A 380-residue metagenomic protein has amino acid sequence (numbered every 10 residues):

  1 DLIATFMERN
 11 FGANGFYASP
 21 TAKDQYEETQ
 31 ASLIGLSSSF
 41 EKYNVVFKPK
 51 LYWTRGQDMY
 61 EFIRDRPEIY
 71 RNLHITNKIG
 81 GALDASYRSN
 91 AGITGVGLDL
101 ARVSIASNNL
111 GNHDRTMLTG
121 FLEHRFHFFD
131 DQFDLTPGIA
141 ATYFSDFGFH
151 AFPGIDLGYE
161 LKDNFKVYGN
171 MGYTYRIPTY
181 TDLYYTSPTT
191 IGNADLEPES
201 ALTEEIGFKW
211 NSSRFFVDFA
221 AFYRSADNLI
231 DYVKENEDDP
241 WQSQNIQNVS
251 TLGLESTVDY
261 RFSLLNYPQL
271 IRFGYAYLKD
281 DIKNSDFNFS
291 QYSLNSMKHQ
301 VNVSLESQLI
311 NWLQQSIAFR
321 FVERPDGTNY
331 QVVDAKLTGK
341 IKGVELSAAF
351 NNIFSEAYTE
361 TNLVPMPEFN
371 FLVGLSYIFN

Functional and structural regions predicted by a protein language model:
D1-K78: Flexible loop and strand-edge segments within Gram-negative outer membrane beta-barrel domains
L2-T5, A91, G111-A226, P268 (+3 more regions): Structural signature of Gram-negative outer-membrane beta-barrels, strongest in the C-terminal barrel of TonB-dependent
A4-N10, K42, W53-Q57, S89-A91 (+12 more regions): Transmembrane beta-strands of outer-membrane beta-barrel pores
Y17-Y26, L33, R64-L73, S104-N112 (+8 more regions): Extracellular loop and loop/strand-boundary signature of outer-membrane beta-barrel proteins
A18-E41, K166, Y173-D227, K234-R261 (+2 more regions): Outer-membrane beta-barrel signature, preferentially recognizing the C-terminal barrel domain of Gram-negative
L36-F40, G81-Y87, G120-F126, I155-Y159 (+6 more regions): Residues on the lipid-exposed face of transmembrane beta-strands in outer-membrane beta-barrel proteins
Y87-A91, G95, F128-F129, F133 (+3 more regions): Gram-negative outer-membrane beta-barrel transporters
G169, Q269-R272, A276-Y277, F289-N380: Conserved C-terminal beta-signal and adjacent last beta-strands/turns of outer-membrane beta-barrel proteins
